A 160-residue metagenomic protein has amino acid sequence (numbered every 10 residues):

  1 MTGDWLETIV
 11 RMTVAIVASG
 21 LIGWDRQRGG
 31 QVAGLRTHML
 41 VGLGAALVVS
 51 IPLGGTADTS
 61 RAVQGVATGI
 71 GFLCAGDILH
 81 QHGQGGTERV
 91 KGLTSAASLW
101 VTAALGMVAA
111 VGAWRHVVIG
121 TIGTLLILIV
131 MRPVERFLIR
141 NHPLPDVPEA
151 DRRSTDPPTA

Functional and structural regions predicted by a protein language model:
M1-V63, A110-A113, V117-I119, I127-R140 (+1 more regions): Alpha-helical transmembrane segments and their membrane-interface boundaries that form or gate the permeation pathway
G29-R36, H82-T94: Short, amphipathic, aromatic/basic-enriched membrane-interface segments that mark the entry/exit of transmembrane
M39-A46, Q64-A75, A96-W100: Hydrophobic alpha-helical segments embedded in the membrane of multi-pass proteins
V48-P52, C74-Q84, V101-A113: Generic transmembrane alpha-helix signature in multi-pass membrane proteins, especially transporters/channels
A57-T87: Alpha-helical transmembrane-segment detector that highlights a single hydrophobic TM helix and its immediate
G69-G76, G123-P133: Alpha-helical transmembrane segments and their membrane-interface exit regions
E88-V130: Structural signal for the N-terminal portions of transmembrane helices and their immediately preceding loop/interface
H142-L144: An accessory alpha-helical subdomain
